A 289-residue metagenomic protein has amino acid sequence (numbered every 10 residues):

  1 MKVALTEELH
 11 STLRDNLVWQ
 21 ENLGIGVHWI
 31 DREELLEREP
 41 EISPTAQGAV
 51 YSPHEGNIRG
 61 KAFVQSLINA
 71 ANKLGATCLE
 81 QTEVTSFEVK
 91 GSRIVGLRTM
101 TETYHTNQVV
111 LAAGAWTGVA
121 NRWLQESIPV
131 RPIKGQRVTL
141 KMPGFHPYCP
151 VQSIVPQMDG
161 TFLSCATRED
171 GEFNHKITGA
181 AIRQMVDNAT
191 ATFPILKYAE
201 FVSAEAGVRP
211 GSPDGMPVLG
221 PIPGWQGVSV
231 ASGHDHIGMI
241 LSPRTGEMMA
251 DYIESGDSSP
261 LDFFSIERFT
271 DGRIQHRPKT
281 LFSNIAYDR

Functional and structural regions predicted by a protein language model:
M1-E34, N188-T190: Dinucleotide-binding Rossmann-like beta1-alpha1 core, especially the glycine-rich loop that anchors the ADP
E8-S11, E39-A46, E88-V95, Y104 (+2 more regions): A short, glycine/Asx- and small/polar-enriched loop/turn that sits immediately N-terminal to a beta-strand
H10-N16, R32, V64, T117 (+4 more regions): A general structural signal for well-ordered alpha-helical segments in protein cores
D31-R32, E80-T82, S203-E205: Short loop/edge segments at beta-strand edges and connector loops that shape dinucleotide/nucleotide cofactor-binding
A49-Q108, A115, V119: Helical element adjacent to the flavin cofactor pocket in flavoenzyme catalytic cores
T99-Y148, K176-T178: Central helical "cap/lid" subdomain
S127, K141-G227, S232: Active-site lid/adjacent beta-loop-alpha segment flanking the redox-cofactor pocket in flavoenzymes
I195-R289: C-terminal catalytic lobe of FAD-dependent flavoproteins
